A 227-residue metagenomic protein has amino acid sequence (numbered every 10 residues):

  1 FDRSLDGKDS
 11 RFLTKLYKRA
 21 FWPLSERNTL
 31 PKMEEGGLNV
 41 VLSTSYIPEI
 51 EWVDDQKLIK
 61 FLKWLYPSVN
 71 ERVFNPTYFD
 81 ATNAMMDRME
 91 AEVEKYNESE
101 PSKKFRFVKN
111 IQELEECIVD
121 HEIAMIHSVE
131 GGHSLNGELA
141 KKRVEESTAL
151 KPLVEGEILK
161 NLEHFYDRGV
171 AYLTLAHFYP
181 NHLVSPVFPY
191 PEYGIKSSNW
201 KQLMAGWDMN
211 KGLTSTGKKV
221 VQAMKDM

Functional and structural regions predicted by a protein language model:
F1-S215, K219-Q222: N-terminal hydrophobic targeting/anchoring segments and the immediately downstream early-domain regions of hydrolases
A223-M227: Short, intrinsically disordered, charge-balanced linker/junction segments flanking boundaries in proteins
